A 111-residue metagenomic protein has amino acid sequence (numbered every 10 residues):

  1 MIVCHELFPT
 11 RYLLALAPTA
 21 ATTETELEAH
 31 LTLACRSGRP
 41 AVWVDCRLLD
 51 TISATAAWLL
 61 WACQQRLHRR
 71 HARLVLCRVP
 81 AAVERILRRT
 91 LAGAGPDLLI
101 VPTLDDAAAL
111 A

Functional and structural regions predicted by a protein language model:
M1-D50, W61-A111: STAS-like cytosolic regulatory interaction modules
S53: ABC-family nucleotide-binding domains
